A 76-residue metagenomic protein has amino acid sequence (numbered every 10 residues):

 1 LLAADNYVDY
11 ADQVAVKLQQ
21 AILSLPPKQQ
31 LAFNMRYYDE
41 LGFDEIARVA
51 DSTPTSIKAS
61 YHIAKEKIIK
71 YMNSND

Functional and structural regions predicted by a protein language model:
L2-L31, L41-G42, R48: Amphipathic alpha-helical segment used for protein-protein interaction
L23, Y37, I69: Short, locally clustered residues in the helix-turn-helix/winged-helix DNA-binding domain
Q29, D44, R48-S74: DNA-recognition helix of helix-turn-helix
A32-R36: A short pre-motif secondary-structure segment
